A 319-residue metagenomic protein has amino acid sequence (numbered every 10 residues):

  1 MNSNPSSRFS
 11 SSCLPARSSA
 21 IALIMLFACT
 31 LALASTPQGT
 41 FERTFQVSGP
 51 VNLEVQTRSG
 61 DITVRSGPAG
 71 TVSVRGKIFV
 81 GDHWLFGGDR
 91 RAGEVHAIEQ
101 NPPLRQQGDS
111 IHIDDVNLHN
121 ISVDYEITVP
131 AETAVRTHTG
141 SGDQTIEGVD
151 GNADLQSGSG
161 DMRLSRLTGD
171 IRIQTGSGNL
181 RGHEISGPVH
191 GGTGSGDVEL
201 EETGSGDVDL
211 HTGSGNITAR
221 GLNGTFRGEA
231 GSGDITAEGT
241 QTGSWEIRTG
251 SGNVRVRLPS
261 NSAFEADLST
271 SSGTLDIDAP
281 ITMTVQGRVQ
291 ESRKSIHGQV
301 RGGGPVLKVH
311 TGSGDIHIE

Functional and structural regions predicted by a protein language model:
M1-E319: Intrinsically disordered, low-complexity terminal regions
